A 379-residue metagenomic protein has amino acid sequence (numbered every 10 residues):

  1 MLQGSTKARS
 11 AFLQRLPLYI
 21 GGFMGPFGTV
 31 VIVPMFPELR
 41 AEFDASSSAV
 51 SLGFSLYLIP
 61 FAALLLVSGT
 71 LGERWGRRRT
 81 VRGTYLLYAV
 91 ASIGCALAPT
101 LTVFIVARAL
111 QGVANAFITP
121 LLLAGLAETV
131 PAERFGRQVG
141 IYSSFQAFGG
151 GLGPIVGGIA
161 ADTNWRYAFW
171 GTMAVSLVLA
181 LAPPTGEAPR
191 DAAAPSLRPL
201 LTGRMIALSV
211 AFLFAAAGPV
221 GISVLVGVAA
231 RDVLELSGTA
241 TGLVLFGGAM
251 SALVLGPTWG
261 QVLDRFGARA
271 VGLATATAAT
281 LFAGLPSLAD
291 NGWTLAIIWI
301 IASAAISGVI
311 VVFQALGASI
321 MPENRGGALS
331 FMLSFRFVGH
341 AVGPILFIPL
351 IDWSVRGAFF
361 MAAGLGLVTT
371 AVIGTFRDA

Functional and structural regions predicted by a protein language model:
L13-S47, I222-G227: Extracytoplasmic
D44, G76, L97-V103, E235 (+1 more regions): Helix-breaking motifs and short loop linkers at transmembrane-helix boundaries and internal kinks in secondary membrane
A63-P99, L263: Conserved MFS/SLC helix-loop-helix module at the cytosolic interface between two early adjacent transmembrane helices
L87, A91, T102-Q111, W293-I301: Paired small-residue
A107-Q146: Cytoplasmic helix-loop-helix junction between adjacent transmembrane helices in 12-TM secondary transporters
A132-E133, R137-P184: Helix-loop-helix hairpin linking two adjacent transmembrane segments in secondary transporters
M173-D191, T370-R377: C-terminal membrane-cytosol helix-exit motif in multi-pass small-molecule transporters
R269-F313: C-terminal transmembrane helical hairpin of 12-TM major facilitator-type secondary transporters
